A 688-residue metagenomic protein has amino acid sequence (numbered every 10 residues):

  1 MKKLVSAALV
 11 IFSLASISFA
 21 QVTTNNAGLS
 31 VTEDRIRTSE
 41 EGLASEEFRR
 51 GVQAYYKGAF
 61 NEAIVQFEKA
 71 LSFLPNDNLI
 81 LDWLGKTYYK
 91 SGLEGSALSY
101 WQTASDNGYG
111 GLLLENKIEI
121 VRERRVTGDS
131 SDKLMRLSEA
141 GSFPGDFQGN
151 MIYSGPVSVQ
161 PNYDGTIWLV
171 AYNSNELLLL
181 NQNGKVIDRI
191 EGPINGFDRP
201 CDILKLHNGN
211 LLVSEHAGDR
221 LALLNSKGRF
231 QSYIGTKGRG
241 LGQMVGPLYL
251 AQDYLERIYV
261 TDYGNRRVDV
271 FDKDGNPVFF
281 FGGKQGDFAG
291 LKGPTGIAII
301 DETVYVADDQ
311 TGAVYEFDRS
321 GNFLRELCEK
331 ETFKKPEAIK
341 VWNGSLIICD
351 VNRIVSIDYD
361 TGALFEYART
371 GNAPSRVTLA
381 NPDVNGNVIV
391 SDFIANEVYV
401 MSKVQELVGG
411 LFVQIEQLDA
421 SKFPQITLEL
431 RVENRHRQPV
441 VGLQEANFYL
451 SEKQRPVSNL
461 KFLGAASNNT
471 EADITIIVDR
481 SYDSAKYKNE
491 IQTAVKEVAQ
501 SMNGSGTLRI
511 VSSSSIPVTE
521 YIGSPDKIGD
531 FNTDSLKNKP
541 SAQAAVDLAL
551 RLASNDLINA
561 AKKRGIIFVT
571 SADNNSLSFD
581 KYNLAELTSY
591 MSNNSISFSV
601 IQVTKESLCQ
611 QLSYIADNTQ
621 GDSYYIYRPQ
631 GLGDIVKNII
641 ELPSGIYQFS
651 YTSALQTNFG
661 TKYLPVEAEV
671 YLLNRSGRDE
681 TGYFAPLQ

Functional and structural regions predicted by a protein language model:
P161-D164, K205-N208, Q252-L255, I299-E302 (+2 more regions): Residue-level detector of Asp-centered blade-edge/turn motifs that repeat once per structural unit in beta-propeller
F280, G321, Q492, Q500 (+5 more regions): Exposed acidic/Ser/Thr-rich ligand/metal-binding surfaces
G371-F412: Blade-level signature of beta-propeller repeat domains, shared across WD40, Kelch, NHL, RCC1 and BNR/Asp-box propellers
E406-G409, D419-I426, D617, Y627-Q688: C-terminal "exit" segments of structured domains
G409-F412, D419-T475, Y482-Y487: Acidic, polar low-complexity linker/tail segments
L463, E471-A472, S481-I510, P540-V546: …and closely analogous acidic/polar surface helices at protein-protein or active-site interfaces in A-domain-like
